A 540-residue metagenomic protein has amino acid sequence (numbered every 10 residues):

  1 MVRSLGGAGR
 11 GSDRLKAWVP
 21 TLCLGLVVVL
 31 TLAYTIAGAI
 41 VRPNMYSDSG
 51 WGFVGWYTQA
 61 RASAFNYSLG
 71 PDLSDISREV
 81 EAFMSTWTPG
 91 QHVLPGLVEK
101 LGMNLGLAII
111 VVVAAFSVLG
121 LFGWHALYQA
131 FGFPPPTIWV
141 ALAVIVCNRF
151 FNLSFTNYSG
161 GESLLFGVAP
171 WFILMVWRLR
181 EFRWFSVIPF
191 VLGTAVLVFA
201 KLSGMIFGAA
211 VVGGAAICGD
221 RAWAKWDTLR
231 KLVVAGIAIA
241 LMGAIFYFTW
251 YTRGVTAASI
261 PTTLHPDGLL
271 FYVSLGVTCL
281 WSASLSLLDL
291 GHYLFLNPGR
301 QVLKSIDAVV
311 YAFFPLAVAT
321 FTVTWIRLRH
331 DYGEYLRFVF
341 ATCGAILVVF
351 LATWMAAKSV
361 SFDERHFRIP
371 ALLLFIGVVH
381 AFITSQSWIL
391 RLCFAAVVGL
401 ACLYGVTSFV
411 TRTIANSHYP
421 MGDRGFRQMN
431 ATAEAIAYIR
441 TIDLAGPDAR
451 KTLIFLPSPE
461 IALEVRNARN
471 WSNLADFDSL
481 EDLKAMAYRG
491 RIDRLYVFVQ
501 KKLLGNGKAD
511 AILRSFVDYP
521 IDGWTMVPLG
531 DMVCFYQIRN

Functional and structural regions predicted by a protein language model:
L24, V28, L192, V212-G213 (+2 more regions): Signature aromatic-anchored transmembrane alpha helix within multi-pass, membrane-resident enzymes that catalyze glycan
Y34-S85, P95-K100: Extracytoplasmic loop-helix module adjacent to an early transmembrane segment
L107, W124-N148, F166-G167: Transmembrane-helix signature of polytopic, membrane-embedded enzymes that assemble or transfer cell-envelope glycans
V111-G132, W171, I326-R327: Transmembrane-helix motifs of polytopic, lipid-linked glycan transferases
A130-G132, P136, R183-W184, G219-V233 (+1 more regions): Membrane-interface helix-loop-helix junctions at transmembrane boundaries of multi-pass membrane enzymes, predominantly
E162, V168, A200, I206 (+1 more regions): Hydrophobic/aromatic-rich transmembrane helices and adjacent perimembrane loops
T228-A319: Membrane-lumen/periplasm interface segments of specific transmembrane helices in polyprenyl phosphate-linked
V397-A462: Membrane-embedded, lumen/periplasm-facing catalytic core of multi-pass transferases that use lipid-linked donors
